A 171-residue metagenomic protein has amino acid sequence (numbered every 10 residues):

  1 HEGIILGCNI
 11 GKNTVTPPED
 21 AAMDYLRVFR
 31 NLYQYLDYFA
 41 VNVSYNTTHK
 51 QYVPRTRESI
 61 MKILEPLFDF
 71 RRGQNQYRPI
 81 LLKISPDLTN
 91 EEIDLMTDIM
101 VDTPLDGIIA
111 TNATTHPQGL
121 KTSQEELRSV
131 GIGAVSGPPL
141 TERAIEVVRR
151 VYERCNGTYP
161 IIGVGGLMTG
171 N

Functional and structural regions predicted by a protein language model:
H1-A40, Y45: Active-site beta->alpha loop and helix N-cap motifs at the rims of alpha/beta catalytic domains
H1-I4, R55-L82, E126-T141: P-loop/Walker A phosphate-binding loop and immediately adjacent motor/lid segment at beta-alpha junctions
E2-N9, F70-L88, E153-G163: Short beta-strand/loop segments at the ligand-binding rim of alpha/beta enzyme cores
G11-V15, S44-N46, K83-D87, T111-T115 (+1 more regions): Active-site beta-loop-alpha junctions enriched in small/polar residues
M23, L88-D102, V151-G157, L167-N171: Catalytic cores of alpha/beta
Y25-Y33, R57-F68, I93-D98, I145-R149: Generic structural signal for well-ordered alpha-helices, preferentially at hydrophobic/aromatic core positions
N46-T56, I99-Y159: Glycine/Thr-rich beta-alpha phosphate-binding loop at enzyme active sites
T141-E142, G163-N171: Recognition helices and adjacent regulatory flanks at domain boundaries
